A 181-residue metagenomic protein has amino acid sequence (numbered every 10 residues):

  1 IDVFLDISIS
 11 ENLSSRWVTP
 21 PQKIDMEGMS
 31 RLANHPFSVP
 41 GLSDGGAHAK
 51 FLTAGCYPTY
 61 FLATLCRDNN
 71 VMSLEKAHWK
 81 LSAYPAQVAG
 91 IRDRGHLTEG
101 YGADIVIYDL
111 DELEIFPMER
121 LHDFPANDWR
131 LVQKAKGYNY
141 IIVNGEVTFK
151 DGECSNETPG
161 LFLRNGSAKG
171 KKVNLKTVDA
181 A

Functional and structural regions predicted by a protein language model:
I1, K80-Y84, A103-D104, I142-N144: Mid-to-C-terminal alpha-helical segments outside catalytic/metal-binding sites
I1-N70: Active-site neighborhoods of metal-dependent hydrolases
F4-S8, L74-S82, L97: Short, well-structured alpha-helical segments that form the helix of a local strand-helix-strand
S15-M29, K76-H78, A86-R120: Acidic, glycine-enriched loop/beta-strand segments at the rims of small-molecule binding/catalytic pockets
S30-S38, S43, I107-E153, E157-L161: C-terminal cap of metal-dependent C-N hydrolases
S73-K76, E114-L121, P125, G170 (+1 more regions): Short, positively charged
F149-A181: Intein/HINT protein-splicing elements and their conserved insertion hotspots or analogous self-processing inserts
